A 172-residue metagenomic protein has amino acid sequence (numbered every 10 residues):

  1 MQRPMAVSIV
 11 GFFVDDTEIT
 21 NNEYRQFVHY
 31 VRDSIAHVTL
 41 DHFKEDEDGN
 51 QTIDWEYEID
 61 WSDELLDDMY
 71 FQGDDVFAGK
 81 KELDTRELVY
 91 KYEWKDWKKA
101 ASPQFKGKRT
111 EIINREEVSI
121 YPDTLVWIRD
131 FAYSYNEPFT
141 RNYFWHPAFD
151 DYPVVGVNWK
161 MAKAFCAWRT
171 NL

Functional and structural regions predicted by a protein language model:
M1-L172: Extended beta-strand/loop cores of jelly-roll/beta-sandwich
